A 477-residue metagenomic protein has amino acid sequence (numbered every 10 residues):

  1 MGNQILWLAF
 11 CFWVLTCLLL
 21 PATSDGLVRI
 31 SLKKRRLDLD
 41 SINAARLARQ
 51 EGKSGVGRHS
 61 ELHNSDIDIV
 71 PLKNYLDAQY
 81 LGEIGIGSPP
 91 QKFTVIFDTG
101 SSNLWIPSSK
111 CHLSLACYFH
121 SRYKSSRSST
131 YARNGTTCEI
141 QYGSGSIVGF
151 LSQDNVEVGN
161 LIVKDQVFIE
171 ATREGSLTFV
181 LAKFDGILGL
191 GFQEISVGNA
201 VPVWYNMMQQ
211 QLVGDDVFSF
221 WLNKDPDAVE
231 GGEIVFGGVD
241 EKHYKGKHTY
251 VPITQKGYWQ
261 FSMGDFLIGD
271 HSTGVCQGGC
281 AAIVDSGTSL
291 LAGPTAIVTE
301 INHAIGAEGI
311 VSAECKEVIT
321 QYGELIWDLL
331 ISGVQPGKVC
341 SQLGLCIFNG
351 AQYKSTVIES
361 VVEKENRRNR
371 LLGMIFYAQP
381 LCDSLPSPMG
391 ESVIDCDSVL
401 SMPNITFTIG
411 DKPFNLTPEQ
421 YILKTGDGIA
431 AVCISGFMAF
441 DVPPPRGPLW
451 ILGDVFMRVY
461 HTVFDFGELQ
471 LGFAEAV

Functional and structural regions predicted by a protein language model:
G2-E170, E174-L177, S196, D240-F261 (+8 more regions): Zymogen propeptides
E83-I86, Q153-L161, F220-W221, F266-G269 (+1 more regions): Short conserved beta-strand and strand-loop elements enriched in small hydrophobics with frequent Asp/Gly
G149-Q153, F184, Q277-G278, L400-S401: Short, solvent-exposed loop/turn segments enriched in Ser/Thr/Gly
V156, G189, F236, G287 (+4 more regions): A residue-level signal for conserved active-site and pocket-lining positions in enzyme catalytic cores
V158-L161, R173-G246, I253-Q260: Eukaryotic endomembrane system proteins
C280-A313, A378-L381, M389-V393: Extracytoplasmic, non-cytosolic globular domains
I283-S286, S398, P448-F464: C-terminal, well-structured subdomains that either form a transmembrane helix-short loop-helix hairpin in multi-pass
M389-F414: Extended C-terminal subregions enriched in glycine
